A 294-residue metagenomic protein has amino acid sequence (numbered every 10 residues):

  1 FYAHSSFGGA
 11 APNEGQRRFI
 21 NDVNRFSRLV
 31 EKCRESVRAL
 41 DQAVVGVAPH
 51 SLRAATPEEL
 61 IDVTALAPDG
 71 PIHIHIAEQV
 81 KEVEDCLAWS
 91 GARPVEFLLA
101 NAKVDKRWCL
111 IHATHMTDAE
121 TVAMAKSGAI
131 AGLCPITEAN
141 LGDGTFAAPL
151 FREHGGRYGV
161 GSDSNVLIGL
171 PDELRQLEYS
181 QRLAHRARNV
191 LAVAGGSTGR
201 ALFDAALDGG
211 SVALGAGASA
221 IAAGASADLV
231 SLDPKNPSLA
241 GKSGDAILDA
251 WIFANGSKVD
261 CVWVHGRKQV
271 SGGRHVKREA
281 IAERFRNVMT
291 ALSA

Functional and structural regions predicted by a protein language model:
F1-A113: Metal-coordinating catalytic core of metallo-dependent amide/deamination hydrolases
V47, V63, H75, L98 (+7 more regions): Conserved, mostly hydrophobic/aromatic
L52-A55, Q79-K81, H115-T121, A139-G142 (+1 more regions): Active-site environment of divalent metal-dependent phosphoester hydrolases
L87-A92, I111-T117, A139-D143, A213: A general structural motif
A100-K103, R107, P149-S238: His/Asp/Glu-enriched, well-ordered alpha-helical/loop segment that forms or immediately abuts the divalent-metal
I111-H112, L133-I136, V160-S162, V264-H265 (+1 more regions): Thr-Gly-centered strand-to-loop micro-motif
T117-A119, A125-S162: A conserved active-site cap/scaffold subdomain adjacent to cofactor or substrate pockets
A201-A294: Active-site microenvironment of metallo-dependent hydrolases
